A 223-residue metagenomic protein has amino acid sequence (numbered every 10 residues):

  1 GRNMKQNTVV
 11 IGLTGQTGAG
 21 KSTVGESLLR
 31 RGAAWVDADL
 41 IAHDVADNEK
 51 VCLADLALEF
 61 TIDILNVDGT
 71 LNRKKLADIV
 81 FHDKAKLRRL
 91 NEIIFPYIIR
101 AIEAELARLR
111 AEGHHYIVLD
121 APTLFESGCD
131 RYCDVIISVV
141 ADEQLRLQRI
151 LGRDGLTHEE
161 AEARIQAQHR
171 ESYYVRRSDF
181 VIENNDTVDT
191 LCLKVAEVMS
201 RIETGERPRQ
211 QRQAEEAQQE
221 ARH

Functional and structural regions predicted by a protein language model:
L13: Hydrophobic anchor at the beta1->P-loop junction of P-loop NTPases
Q16, L28: P-loop (Walker A) phosphate-binding loop of NTP-binding proteins
A19: ATP-binding Walker
S22: Walker A/P-loop
H43-H115: ATP-dependent small-molecule kinase phosphotransfer cores that center on conserved nucleotide phosphate-binding segments
I98, I102, R131-Y132, G152 (+3 more regions): Small-molecule kinase domains that catalyze NTP-dependent phosphoryl transfer to phosphate-bearing small molecules
E103-A111, H115-G152: ATP-dependent NMP and nucleoside kinases share a basic, alpha-helical "lid"
